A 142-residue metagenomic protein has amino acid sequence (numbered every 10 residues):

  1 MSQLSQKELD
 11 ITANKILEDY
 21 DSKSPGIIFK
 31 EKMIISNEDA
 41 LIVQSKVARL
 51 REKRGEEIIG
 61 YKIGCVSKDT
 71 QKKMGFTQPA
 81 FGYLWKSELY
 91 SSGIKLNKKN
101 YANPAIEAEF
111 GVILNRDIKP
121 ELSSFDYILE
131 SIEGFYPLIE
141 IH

Functional and structural regions predicted by a protein language model:
S2-H142: Catalytic-core "active-site belt" of small-molecule-metabolizing enzymes, emphasizing His/Asp/Glu-rich regions
